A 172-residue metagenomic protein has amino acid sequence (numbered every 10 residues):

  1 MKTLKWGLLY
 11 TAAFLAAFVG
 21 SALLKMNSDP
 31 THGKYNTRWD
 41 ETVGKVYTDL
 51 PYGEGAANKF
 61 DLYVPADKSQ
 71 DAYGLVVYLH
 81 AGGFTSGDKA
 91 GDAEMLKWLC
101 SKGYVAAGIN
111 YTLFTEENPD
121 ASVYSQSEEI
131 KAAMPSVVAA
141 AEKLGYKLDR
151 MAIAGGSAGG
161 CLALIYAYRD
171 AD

Functional and structural regions predicted by a protein language model:
M1-A13: N-terminal Sec-pathway targeting helices
F14-L24: Hydrophobic alpha-helical membrane-insertion segments, chiefly the h-region of N-terminal signal peptides
M26-S69: N-terminal cap/lid segment of alpha/beta-hydrolase-fold proteins
D61-V64, A72, S86-W98: N-terminal carbohydrate-binding/catalytic regions of secreted carbohydrate-active enzymes
A72-G82: Short beta-strand element of the alpha/beta-hydrolase
L75, C100-N110: A fold-wide structural signal in alpha/beta-hydrolase
D88-K89, M95, A107-L148: Catalytic nucleophile-loop/oxyanion-hole region of alpha/beta-hydrolase and closely related hydrolase-like folds
P135-D172: Primarily recognizes the serine-hydrolase "nucleophile elbow" in alpha/beta-hydrolase and SGNH/GDSL folds
